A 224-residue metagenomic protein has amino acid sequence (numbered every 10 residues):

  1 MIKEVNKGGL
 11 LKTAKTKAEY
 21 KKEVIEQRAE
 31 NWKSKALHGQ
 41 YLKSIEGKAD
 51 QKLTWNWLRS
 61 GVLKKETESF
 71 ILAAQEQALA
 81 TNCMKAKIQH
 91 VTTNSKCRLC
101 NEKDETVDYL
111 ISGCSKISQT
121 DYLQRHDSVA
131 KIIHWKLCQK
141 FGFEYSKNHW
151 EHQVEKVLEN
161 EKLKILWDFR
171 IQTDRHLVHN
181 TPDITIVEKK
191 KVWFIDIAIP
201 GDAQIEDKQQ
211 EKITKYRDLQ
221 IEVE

Functional and structural regions predicted by a protein language model:
M1-L163, H179, T185-W193, I197-E224: Charged boundary/loop elements
K162-H176: Flexible, glycine/threonine-enriched loop-and-boundary segments that flank and lead into catalytic domains of large
